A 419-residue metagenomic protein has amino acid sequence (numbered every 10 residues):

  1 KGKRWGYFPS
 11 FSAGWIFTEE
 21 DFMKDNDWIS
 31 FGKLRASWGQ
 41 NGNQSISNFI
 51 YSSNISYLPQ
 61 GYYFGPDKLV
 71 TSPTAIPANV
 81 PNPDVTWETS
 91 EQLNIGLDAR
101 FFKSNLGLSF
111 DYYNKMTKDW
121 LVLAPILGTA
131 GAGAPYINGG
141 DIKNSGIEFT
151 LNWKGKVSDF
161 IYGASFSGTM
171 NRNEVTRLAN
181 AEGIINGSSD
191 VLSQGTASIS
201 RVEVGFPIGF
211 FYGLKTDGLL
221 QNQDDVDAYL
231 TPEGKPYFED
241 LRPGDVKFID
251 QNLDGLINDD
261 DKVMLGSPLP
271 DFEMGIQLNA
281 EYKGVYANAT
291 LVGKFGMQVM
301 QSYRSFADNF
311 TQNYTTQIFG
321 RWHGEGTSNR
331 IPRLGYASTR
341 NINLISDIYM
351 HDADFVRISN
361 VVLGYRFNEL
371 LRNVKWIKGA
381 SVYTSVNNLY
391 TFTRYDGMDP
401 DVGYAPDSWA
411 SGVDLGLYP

Functional and structural regions predicted by a protein language model:
K1, F17-E19, W38-G42, Y112-K118 (+7 more regions): Transmembrane beta-strands of outer-membrane beta-barrel pores
F11-W15, I95-A99, F110, F149-W153 (+4 more regions): Residues on the lipid-exposed face of transmembrane beta-strands in outer-membrane beta-barrel proteins
K24-E88, N105-I142, A179: Solvent-exposed loop/turn elements at secondary-structure boundaries
S30-L34, I95, L106-L108, Y162-A164 (+4 more regions): Transmembrane beta-strands of outer-membrane beta-barrel proteins
I50, I137, K154-G266, N387 (+1 more regions): Conserved small-residue
S56, Q60-Y63, G139-N144, D190-Q221 (+3 more regions): C-terminal beta-signal and terminal closure region of outer-membrane beta-barrel proteins
Y62-G107, P135-V157, G205-G213, S267-F272 (+1 more regions): Outer-membrane beta-barrel signature, preferentially recognizing the C-terminal barrel domain of Gram-negative
Q221, F238, P243, K294-L389: Extracytoplasmic gating/loop element in the C-terminal half of outer-membrane beta-barrel translocons and assembly
